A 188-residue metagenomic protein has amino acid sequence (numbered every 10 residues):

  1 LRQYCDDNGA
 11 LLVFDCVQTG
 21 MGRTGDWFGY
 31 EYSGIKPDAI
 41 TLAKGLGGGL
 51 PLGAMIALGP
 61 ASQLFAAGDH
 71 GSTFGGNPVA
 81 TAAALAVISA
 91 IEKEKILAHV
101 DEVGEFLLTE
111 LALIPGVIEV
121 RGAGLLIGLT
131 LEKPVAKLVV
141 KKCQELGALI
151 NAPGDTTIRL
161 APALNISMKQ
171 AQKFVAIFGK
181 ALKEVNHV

Functional and structural regions predicted by a protein language model:
L1-V188: Conserved N-terminal phosphate-binding loop of PLP-dependent enzymes in the Aspartate aminotransferase
